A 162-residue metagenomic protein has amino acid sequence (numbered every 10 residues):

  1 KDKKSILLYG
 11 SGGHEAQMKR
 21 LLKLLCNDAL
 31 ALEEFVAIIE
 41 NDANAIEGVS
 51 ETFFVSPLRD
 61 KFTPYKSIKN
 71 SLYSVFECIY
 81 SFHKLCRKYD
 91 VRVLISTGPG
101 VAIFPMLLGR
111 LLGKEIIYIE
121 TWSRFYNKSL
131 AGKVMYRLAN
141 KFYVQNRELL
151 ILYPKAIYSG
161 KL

Functional and structural regions predicted by a protein language model:
K3, R92, N140: Conserved acidic residues
S5-L7, H14-D28: Short amphipathic alpha-helix
L8-G10, A31-S74, E148, S159: Conserved nucleotide-sugar phosphate-binding/catalytic loop shared by glycosyltransferases and other
H14-Q17, N44, A102-P105, N127-K128: Short, well-ordered alpha-helical microsegments
S67-R92: An amphipathic, basic-hydrophobic alpha-helix
H83-V93, I103-I117, K133-V134: Glycosyltransferases and closely related glycan-assembly transferases that use nucleotide-activated donors
T97-V101: Short His-centered aromatic/hydrophobic patch
K114-L162: Active-site-proximal region of nucleotide-activated glycan assembly enzymes, centered on histidine/acidic-rich loops
